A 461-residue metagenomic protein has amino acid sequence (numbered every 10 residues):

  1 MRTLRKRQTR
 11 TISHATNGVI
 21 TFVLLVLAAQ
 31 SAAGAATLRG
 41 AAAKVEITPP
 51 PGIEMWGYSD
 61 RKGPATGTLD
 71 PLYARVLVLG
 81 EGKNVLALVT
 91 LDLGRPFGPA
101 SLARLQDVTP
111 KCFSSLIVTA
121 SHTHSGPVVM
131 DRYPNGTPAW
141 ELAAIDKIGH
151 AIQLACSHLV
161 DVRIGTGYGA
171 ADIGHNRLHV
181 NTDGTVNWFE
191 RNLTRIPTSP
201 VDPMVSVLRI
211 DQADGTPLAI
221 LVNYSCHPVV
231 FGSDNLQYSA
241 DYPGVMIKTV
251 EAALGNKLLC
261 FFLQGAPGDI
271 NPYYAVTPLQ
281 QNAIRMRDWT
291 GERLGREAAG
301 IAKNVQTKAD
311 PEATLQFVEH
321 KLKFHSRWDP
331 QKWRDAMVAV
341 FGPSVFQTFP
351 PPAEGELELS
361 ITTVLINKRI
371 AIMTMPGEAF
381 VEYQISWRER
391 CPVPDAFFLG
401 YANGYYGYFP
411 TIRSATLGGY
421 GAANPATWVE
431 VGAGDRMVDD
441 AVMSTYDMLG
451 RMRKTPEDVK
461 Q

Functional and structural regions predicted by a protein language model:
M1-T16: N-terminal secretory signal peptides that target proteins for export/translocation
T9, A29-A32: Intrinsic disorder/low-complexity segments in short proteins, especially the signal peptide and propeptide regions
N17-Q30: Bacterial N-terminal signal peptides
A35-T123, P127-L259, L263-V276, N282-W289 (+2 more regions): Conserved beta-alpha junction segments in alpha/beta enzyme cores
L294: Anionic-ligand-binding alpha/beta catalytic cores of soluble enzymes and soluble regulatory domains that recognize
